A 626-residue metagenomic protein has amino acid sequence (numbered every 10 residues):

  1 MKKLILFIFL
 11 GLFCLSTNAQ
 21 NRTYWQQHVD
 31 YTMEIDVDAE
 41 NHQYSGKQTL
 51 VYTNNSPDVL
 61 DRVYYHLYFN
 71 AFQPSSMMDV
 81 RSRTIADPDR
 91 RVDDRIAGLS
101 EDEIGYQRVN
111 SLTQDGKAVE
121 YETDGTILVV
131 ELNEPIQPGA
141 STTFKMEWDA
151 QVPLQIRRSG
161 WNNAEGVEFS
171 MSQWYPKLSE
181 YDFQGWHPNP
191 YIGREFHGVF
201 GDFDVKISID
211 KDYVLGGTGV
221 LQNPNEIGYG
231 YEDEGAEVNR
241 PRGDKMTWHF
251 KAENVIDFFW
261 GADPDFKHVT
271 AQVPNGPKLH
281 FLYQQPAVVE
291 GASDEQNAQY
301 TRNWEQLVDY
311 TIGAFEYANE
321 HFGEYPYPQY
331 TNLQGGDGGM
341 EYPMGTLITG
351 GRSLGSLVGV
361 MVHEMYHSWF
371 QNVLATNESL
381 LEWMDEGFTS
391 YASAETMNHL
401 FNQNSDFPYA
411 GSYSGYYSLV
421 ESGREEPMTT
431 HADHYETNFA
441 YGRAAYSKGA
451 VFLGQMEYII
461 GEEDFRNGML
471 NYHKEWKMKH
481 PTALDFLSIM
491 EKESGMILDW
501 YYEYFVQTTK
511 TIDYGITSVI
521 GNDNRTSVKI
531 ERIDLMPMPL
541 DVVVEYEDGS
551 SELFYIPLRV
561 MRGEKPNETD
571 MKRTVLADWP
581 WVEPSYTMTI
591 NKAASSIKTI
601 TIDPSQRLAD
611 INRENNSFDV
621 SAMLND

Functional and structural regions predicted by a protein language model:
A19-S45, L498-W500: N-terminal, polar/Ser/Thr-rich
T53, R90-G166, D578-S595, S605-Q606 (+1 more regions): A surface-exposed beta-strand-loop module
V59, G442-V528: Amphipathic alpha-helical substructures
M77-D89, D149-F203, Q606-D626: Glycine/proline-rich low-complexity spacer/linker segments in large multi-domain proteins
K177-G185, G193-V362, Y391-A394: Hydrophobic helix-coil surface modules that form long, contiguous segments used for peptide/substrate interaction
G216-G217, I512-Y514, S518-Y586, K592-D603: Beta-strand-rich binding/interaction modules
L347-P408, M469: Zinc-dependent metallopeptidase catalytic helix centered on the HExxH motif and its immediate flanking segment
L380, E386-V451, Q455, I459: Acidic/His/Gly-enriched intrinsically disordered linker/tail segments that often contain short helix/coil "MoRF-like"
